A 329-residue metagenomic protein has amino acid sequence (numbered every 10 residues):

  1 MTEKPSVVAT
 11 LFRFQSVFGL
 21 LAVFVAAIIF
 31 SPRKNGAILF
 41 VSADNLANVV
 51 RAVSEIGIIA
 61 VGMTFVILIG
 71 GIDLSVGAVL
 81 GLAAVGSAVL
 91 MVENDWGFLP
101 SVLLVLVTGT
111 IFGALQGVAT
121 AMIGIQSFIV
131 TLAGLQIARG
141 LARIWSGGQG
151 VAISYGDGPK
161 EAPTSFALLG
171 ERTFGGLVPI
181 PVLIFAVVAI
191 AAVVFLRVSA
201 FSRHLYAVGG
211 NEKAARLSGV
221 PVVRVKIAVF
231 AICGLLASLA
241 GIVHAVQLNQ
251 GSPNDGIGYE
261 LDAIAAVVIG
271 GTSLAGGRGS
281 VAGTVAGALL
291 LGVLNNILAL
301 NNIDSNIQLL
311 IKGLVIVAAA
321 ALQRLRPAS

Functional and structural regions predicted by a protein language model:
M1-R33, I190-A191, L217-R224, L294-S329: Cytosolic-side transmembrane-helix boundaries in multi-pass membrane proteins
A9-S54, R203, I242, V246-N254: Helix-loop-helix hairpins and the membrane-proximal interhelical loops of multi-pass alpha-helical transport proteins
F14-S16, S127, S154, L177-F185 (+3 more regions): Loop-to-transmembrane alpha-helix initiation sites
A26-S31, S42-N94, F98, V118-I125 (+4 more regions): Single transmembrane alpha-helix segments in multi-pass membrane proteins
D95-Q136, A286-G287: Alpha-helical transmembrane segments within multi-pass membrane transporters and channels
G97, S101-V105, I111-Q116, G175-G251: Helix-loop-helix "hairpin" substructures at the membrane interface of multi-pass membrane proteins
F128-V198, V225-A228, N249-P253: Transmembrane helix-bundle core of multi-pass membrane transporters and related energy-transducing complexes
A231, A237, Q247-G313: Transmembrane alpha-helical segments in multi-pass inner-membrane proteins
